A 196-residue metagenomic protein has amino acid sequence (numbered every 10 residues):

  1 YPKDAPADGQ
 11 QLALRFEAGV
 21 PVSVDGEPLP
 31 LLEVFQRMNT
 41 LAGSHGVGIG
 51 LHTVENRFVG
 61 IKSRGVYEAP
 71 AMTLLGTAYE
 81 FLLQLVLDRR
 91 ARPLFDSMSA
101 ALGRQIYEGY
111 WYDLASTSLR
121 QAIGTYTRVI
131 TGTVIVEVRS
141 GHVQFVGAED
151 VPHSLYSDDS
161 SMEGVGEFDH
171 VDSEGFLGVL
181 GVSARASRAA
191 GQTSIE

Functional and structural regions predicted by a protein language model:
Y1-E196: Nucleotide-activated chemistry modules centered on ATP-dependent adenylation/adenylyltransferase
